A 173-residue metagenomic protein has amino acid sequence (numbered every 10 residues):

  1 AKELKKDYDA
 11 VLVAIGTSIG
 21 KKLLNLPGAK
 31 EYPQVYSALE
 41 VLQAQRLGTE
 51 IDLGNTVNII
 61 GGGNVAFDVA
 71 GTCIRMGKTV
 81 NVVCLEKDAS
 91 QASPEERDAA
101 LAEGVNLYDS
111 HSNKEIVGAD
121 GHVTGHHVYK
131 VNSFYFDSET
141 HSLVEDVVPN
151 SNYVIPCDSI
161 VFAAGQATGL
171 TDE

Functional and structural regions predicted by a protein language model:
A1, I19-G20, L39-D98, D120 (+5 more regions): Rossmann-like dinucleotide/flavin-binding elements
A1-L26, E115-H127, F134-F136, S159-V161 (+1 more regions): Feature captures the FAD/FMN-dependent oxidoreductase FAD-binding
V13-I15, S37, V82, D109: General beta-strand structural signal in soluble alpha/beta enzymes
N25-Q43: A short, gly/pro- and small-residue-rich
G104-N113: A conserved beta-strand/loop element that lines the FAD pocket in flavoprotein oxidoreductases
Y129-S133, T140-N150: A Trp-anchored, charged/polar loop motif used as the substrate-binding/catalytic surface of acyl/ester-handling
